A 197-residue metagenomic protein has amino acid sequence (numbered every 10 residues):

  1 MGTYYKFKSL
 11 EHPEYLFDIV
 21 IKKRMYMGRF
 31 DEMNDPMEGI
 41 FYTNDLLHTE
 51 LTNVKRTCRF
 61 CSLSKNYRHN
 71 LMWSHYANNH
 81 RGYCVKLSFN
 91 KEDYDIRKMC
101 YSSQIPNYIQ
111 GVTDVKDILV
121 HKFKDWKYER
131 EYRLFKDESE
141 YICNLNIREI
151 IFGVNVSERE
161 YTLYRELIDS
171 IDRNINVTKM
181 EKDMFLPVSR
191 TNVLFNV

Functional and structural regions predicted by a protein language model:
M1-V197: Partner-binding and oligomerization surfaces adjacent to conserved cores of proteins that assemble macromolecular
